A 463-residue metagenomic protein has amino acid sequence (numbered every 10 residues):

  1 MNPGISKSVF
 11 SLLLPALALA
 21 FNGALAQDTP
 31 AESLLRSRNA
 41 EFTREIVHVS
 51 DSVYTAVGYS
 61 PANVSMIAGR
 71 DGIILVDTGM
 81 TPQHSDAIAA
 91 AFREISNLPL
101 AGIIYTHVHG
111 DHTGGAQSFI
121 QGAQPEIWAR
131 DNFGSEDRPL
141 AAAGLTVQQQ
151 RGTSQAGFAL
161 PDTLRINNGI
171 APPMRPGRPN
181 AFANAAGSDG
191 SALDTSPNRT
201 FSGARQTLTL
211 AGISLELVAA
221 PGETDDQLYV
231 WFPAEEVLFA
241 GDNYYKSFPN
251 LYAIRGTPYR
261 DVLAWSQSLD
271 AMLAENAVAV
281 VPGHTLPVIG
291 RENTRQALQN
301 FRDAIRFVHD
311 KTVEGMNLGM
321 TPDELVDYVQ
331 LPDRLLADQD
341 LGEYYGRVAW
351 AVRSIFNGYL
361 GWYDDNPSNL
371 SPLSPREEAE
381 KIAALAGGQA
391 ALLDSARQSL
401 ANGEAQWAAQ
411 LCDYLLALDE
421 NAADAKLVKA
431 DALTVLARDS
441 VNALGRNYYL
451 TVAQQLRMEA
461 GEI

Functional and structural regions predicted by a protein language model:
M1-L12: Bacterial N-terminal signal peptides that target proteins for export
S11-N22: Bacterial N-terminal signal peptides
Q27-R36, L145, Q149, N167 (+3 more regions): Accessory terminal helices/loops
E41, V49, R70-G72, Q83-A129 (+1 more regions): Active-site metal-binding motif and surrounding structural segment of the metallo-beta-lactamase
T43-E94, P99, Y229-F232, E236-D242: Conserved beta-strand hairpin/beta-sheet module of binuclear metal-dependent hydrolase folds, prominently
H48, S135-A219, A264-N276: Metallo-beta-lactamase
S52, I67, D77, F92 (+9 more regions): Divalent metal-coordination and catalytic microenvironments
I73-I74, M80-P82, D189, T195 (+2 more regions): Metallo-beta-lactamase
